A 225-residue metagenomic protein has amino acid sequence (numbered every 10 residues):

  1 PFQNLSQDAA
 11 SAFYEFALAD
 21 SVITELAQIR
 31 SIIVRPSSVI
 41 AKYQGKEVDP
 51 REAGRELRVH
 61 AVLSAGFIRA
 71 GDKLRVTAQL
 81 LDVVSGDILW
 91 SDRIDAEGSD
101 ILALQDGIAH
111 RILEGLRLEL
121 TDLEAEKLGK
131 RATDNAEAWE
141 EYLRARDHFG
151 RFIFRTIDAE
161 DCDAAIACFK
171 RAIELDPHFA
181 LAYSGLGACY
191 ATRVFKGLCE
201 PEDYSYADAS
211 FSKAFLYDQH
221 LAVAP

Functional and structural regions predicted by a protein language model:
P1-P225: Acidic, proline/glycine-rich low-complexity intrinsically disordered segments
